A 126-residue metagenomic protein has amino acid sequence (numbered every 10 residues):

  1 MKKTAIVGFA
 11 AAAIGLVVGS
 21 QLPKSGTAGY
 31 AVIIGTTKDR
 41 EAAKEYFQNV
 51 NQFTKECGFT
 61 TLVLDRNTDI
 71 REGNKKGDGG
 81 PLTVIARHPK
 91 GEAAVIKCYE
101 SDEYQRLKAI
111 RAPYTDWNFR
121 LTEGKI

Functional and structural regions predicted by a protein language model:
M1-T4: Positively charged n-region of N-terminal signal peptides that target proteins for export
V7-I96, E123-I126: Short S/T/G/P-rich N-terminal loop/turn motif that feeds into the first structured element of a domain
K55, E103-A109: A common structural junction motif
T60, Y104-Q105, W117: A general structural signal for well-ordered secondary-structure junctions
T61, I110-R111: Residue-level detector of alpha-helical recognition elements and their boundaries
R111-I126: C-terminal end-helix/capping segment
